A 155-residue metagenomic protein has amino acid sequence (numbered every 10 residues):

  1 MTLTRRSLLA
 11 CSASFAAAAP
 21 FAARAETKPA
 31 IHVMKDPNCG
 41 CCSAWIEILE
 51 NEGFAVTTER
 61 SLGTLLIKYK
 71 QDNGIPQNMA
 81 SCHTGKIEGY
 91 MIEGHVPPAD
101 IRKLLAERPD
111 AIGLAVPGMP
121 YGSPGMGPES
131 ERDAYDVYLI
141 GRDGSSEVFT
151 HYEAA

Functional and structural regions predicted by a protein language model:
M1-L3, S7-A25: N-terminal export signals
P29-A44: Local sequence-structure signature of Cys/Sec-based thiol-disulfide redox active-site neighborhoods
A30-I31, A55, G89-M91: Short active-site oxyanion
M34-D36, S61, H95, P117: Active-site-proximal beta-strand/loop segments in catalytic clefts of secreted hydrolases
W45, L62-L65, P97-I101: Stable alpha-helical elements in mature extracytoplasmic
I48-T57: Conserved helix-turn-beta segment immediately C-terminal to the redox Cys motif in thioredoxin-like folds
V56-I67, I87: Thiol-based oxidoreductase modules, predominantly thioredoxin-like and allied folds used for disulfide exchange
Q71-A155: Thiol/selenol-based redox catalytic cores and closely related redox-interacting motifs
